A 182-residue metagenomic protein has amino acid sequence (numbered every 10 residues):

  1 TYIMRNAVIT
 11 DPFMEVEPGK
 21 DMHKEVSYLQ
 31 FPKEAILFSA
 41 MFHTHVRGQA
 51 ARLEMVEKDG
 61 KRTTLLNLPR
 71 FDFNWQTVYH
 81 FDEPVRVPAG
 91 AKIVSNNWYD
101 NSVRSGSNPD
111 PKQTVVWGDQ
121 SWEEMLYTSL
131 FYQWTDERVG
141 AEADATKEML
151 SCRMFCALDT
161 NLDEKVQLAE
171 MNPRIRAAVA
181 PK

Functional and structural regions predicted by a protein language model:
T1-D136, M149: His-enriched metal-coordination microenvironments in redox/metal-binding proteins
E57, T160-N161, Q167: Short, acidic, Ser/Thr-enriched surface-loop or helix-capping motifs
G140-E148: C-terminal beta-rich recognition modules with glycine/proline-rich loops and embedded aromatic residues
L150-L162, R176-K182: Primarily EF-hand calcium-binding motifs
K165-R176: Alpha-helical segments with a strong preference for the paired helices of cellulosomal dockerin domains
